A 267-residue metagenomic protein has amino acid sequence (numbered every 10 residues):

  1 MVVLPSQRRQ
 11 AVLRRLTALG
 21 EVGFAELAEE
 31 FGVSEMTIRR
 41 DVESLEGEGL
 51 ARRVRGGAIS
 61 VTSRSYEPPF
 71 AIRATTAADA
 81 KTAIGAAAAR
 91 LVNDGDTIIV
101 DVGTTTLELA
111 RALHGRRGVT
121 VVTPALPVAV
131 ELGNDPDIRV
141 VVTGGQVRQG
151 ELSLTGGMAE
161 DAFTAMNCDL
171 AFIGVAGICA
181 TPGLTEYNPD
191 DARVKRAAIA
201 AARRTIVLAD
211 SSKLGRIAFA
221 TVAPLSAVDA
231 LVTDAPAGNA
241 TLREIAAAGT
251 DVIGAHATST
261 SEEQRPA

Functional and structural regions predicted by a protein language model:
M1-I99, A110-G118, V122, L126 (+1 more regions): HTH-adjacent hinge/linker in prokaryotic transcriptional regulators
V2-Q10, R14-L27, G32, E46-G47 (+2 more regions): Conserved phosphate- and dinucleotide-binding cores of soluble alpha/beta proteins, encompassing both enzyme active
D101-G103: Glycine-rich beta-strand-to-loop/alpha-helix junction loops that act as flexible
T105-L109: N-terminal active-site wall of soluble small-molecule enzyme domains
